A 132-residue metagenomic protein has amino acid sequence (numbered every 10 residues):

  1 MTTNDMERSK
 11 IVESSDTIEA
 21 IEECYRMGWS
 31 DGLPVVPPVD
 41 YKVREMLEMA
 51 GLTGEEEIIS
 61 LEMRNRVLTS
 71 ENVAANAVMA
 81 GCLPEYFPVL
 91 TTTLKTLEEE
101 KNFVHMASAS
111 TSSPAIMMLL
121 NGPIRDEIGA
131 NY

Functional and structural regions predicted by a protein language model:
M1-S112, I116, A130-Y132: Alpha/propeptide regions of enzymes that mature by internal proteolysis
L120-I124: Short, structured patches in soluble enzyme cores that scaffold and shape functional sites
